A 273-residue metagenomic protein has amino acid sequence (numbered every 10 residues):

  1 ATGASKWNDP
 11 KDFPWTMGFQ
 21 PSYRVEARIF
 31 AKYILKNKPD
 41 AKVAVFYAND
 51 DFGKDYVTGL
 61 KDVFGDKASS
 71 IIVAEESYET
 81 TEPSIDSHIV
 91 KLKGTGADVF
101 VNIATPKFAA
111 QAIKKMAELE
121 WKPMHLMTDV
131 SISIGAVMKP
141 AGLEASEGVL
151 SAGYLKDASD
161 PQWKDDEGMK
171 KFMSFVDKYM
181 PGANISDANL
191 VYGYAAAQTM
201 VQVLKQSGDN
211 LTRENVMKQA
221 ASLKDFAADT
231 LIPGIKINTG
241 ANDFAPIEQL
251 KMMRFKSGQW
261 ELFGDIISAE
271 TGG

Functional and structural regions predicted by a protein language model:
A1, K42-Y47, G96-P106, A112 (+2 more regions): Periplasmic-binding protein-like
A1-E76, H125-S151: Extracytoplasmic ligand/sensor domains, especially the bilobed periplasmic-binding protein
F13, M116-Y192, I266-E270: Extracellular/periplasmic periplasmic-binding protein-like sensory domains
E26, Y56, F108, G168 (+2 more regions): Catalytic-loop motifs flanking and including active-site residues across diverse enzymes
E26-I29, S77-K91: Structural motif
L35-D40, K61-S69, V90-A97, K114-W121 (+4 more regions): Sec-exported extracytoplasmic/periplasmic mature domains
K178-V191, V201-W260: Segments of small-molecule ligand-sensing domains
